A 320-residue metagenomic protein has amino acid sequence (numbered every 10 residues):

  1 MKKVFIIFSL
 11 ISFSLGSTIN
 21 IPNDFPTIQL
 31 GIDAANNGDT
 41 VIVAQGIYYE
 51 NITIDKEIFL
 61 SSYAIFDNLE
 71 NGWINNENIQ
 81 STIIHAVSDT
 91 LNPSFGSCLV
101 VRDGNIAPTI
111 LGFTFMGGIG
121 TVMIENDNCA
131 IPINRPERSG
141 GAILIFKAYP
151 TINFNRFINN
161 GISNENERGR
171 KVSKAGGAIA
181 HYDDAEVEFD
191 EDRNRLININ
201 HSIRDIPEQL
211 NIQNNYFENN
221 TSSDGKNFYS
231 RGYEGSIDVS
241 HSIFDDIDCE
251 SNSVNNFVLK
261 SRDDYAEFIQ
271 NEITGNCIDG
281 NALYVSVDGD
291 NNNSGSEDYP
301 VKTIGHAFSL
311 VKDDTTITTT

Functional and structural regions predicted by a protein language model:
K3-G16: Sec-dependent N-terminal signal peptides
G16-T18, N271-N292: Short aromatic-glycine-(Arg/Gly/Cys) micro-motifs in beta-strand/loop hairpins
S17-Y49, V287-T320: Acidic Gly/Asp/Thr-rich repetitive segments characteristic of extracellular carbohydrate-active and adhesion proteins
N23, I58-E125: Right-handed parallel beta-helix/beta-spiral solenoid domain characteristic of secreted/periplasmic
N37-T40, D67-L69, L91-T114, R135 (+6 more regions): Surface-exposed loop/turn motifs in large extracellular/passenger domains
D39, G46-I47, Y63-L69, F115-T121 (+3 more regions): Acidic glycine-/aspartate-rich tracts in secreted/extracellular proteins
Y48-I54, E70-N71, V87-S97, I119-N126 (+6 more regions): Short glycine/acidic-rich loop motifs that flank beta-strands on beta-rich extracellular proteins
I131-R135, R168-K171, H201-S202: Short consensus segments that form the blades of beta-propeller domains, in both extracellular/periplasmic
